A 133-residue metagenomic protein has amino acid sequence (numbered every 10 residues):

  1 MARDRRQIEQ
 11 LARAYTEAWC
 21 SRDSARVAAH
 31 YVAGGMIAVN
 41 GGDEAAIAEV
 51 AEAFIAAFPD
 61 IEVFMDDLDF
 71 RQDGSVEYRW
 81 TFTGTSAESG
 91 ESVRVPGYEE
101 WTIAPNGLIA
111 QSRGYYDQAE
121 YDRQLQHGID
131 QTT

Functional and structural regions predicted by a protein language model:
M1-R6, I129-T133: Basic/polar N-terminal segments that are highly enriched at the extreme N-terminus, encompassing both cleavable
D4-R6, S21-V76: A solvent-exposed, acidic/Ser-Thr-rich amphipathic alpha-helical stretch
Q7-A18: Solvent-exposed, amphipathic alpha-helical segments
Q10, D60-E62, V93-V95: Short solvent-exposed loop/turn micro-motifs enriched in small/polar/acidic residues
V63, T85-S89, Y121-D122: A short, acidic/glycine-rich surface segment
T81-L108, R113: Exposed beta-sheet edge and beta->alpha loop/turn motif
A110-T133: Low-complexity, intrinsically disordered terminal/linker segments enriched in charged and Gly/Pro repeats
